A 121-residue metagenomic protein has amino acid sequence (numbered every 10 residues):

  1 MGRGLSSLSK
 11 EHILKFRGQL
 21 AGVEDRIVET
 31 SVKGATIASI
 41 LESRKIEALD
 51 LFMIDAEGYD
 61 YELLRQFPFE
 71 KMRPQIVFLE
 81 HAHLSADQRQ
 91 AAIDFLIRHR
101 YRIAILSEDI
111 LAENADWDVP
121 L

Functional and structural regions predicted by a protein language model:
M1-L121: Phosphate/nucleotide-binding beta-alpha loop and adjacent structural elements of enzyme active sites
